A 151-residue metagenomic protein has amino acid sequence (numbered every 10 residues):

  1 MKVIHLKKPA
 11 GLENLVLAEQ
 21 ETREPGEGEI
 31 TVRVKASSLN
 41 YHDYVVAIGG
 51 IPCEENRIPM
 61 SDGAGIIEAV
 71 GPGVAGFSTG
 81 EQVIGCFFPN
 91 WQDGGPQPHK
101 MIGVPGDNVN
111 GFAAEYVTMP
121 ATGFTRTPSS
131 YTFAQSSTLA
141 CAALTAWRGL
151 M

Functional and structural regions predicted by a protein language model:
M1-K2: Extreme N-terminal starter segment of soluble prokaryotic enzymes
A10-L17, Y41-D43: Short N-terminal binding/cap micro-motifs at the start of the first secondary-structure element
L17-T22, A64-I66, Y116-T118, F124: Conserved hydrophobic/aromatic beta-strand scaffold that supports enzyme active sites
E21-T22, E55-S61, V104-V109, A114-E115: Short Gly/Pro-enriched turn/cap motifs at secondary-structure boundaries
T22-S37, A47-Q92, P128-Y131: Glycine-rich beta-strand-centered segment in the early N-terminal region that forms part of a ligand/cofactor-binding
S37-L39, P72, T122, L144: Alpha-helix/helix-capping structural signal
F87-M151: NAD(P)H dinucleotide-binding glycine-rich loop of Rossmann-like/cofactor-binding domains, especially the beta1-alpha1
